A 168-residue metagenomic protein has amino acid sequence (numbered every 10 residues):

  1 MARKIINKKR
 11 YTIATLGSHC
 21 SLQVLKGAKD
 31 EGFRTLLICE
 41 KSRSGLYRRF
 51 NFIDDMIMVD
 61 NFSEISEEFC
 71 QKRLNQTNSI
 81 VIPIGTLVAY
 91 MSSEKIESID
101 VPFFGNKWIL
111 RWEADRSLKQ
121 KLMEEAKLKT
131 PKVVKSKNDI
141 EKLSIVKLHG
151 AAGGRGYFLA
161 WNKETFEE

Functional and structural regions predicted by a protein language model:
M1-E31: N-terminal phosphate-binding or glycine-rich loops at protein starts, especially the Walker A/P-loop of NTPases
R10-I13, R34-T35, T77-V81: Short active-site oxyanion
A14-L16, I38, A151: Short hydrophobic segments within beta-strands
G17-L22, S42, L87-Y90: Gly/Ser/Thr-rich loops at beta-strand to alpha-helix junctions that form or flank small-molecule/cofactor-binding
E31-G32, S98-D100, N162-E164: Glycine-rich, phosphate-binding/catalytic loops in enzymes
F33-S42: Short internal beta-strands
Y47-S144, A151-A152: Conserved N-proximal alpha/beta basic substrate-recognition cap immediately N-terminal to, or forming the N-lobe
L143-E168: Glycine-rich phosphate-binding loop of ATP-grasp-fold ATP-dependent ligases
